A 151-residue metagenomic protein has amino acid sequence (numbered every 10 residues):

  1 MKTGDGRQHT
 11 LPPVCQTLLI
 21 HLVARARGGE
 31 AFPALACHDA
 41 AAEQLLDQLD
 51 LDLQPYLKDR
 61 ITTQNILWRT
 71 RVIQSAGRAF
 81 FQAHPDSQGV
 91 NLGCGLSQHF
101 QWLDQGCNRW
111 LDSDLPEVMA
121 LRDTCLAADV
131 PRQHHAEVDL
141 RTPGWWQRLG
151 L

Functional and structural regions predicted by a protein language model:
M1-V90, C94-V138, P143-G144, L149-G150: Rossmann-like AdoMet
